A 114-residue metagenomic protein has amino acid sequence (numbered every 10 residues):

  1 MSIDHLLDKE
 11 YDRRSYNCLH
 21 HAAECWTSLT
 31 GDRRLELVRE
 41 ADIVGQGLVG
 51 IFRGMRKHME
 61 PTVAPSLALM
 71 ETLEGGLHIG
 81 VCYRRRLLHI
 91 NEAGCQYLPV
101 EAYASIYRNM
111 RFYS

Functional and structural regions predicted by a protein language model:
M1-L7, L98-S114: Non-catalytic ligand/cofactor/substrate-binding and regulatory segments of enzyme domains
D8-Y11, S66: Residues at structural and domain junctions
E10-T30: Active-site nucleophilic cysteine motif
C25-W26, T30, G45-R53, R111: Short amphipathic alpha-helical patches
T30-R39: Glycine-rich phosphate/pyrophosphate-binding loops and their adjacent beta-strand/loop elements at enzyme active sites
R39-Q96, E101-Y103: ...with weaker cross-activation on analogous glycine-rich loops/strands in unrelated enzymes
